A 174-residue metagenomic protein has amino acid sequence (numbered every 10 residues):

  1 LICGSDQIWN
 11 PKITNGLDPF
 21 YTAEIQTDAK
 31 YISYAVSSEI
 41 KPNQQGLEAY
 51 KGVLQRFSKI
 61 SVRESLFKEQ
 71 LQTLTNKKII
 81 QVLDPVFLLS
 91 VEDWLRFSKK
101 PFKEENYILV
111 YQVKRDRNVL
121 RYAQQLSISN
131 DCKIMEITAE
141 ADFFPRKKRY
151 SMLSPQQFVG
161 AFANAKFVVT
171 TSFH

Functional and structural regions predicted by a protein language model:
L1-G52, R121: Aromatic- and Gly/Pro-rich donor/ligand-binding loops that form nucleotide- or phosphate-bearing donor binding pockets
S5, E64-S65, T171-F173: Helix N-cap/beta->alpha junction signal
E24-D28, W94-Y107: Nucleotide-sugar donor-binding and catalytic loop/hinge architecture of NDP-sugar-dependent glycosyltransferases
A35-E39, Q70-L71, Q112-K114, N118-P155: Catalytic donor nucleotide-activated moiety binding site of glycosyltransferases and closely related
I40-Q45, F87-K100: Acidic anion/phosphate-binding donor-loop and adjacent secondary structure in glycosyltransferase catalytic cores
K51-R56, F162: A conserved, positively charged/aromatic
F57-E64, V169: A short beta-strand/loop micro-motif in the catalytic core of glycosyltransferases that engages the nucleotide-sugar
I79, L83-F87, V91, A139-F173: Donor nucleotide-activated moiety binding/catalytic core segment of transferases that use nucleotide-activated donors
